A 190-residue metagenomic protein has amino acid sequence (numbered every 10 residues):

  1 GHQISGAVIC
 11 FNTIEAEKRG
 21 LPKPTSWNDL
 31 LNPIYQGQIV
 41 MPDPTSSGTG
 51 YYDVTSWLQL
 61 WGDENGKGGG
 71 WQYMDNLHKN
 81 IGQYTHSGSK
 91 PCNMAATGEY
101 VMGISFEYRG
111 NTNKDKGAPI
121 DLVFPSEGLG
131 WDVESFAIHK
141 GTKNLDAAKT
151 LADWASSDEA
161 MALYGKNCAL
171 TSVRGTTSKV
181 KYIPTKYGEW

Functional and structural regions predicted by a protein language model:
G1, N28-L31, A118-G130, H139-T142: Short beta-strand->loop
G1-E99: Extracytoplasmic ligand-binding site segments that recognize negatively charged/polar headgroups
T13, D43, E107-Y108, N167-C168: Short secondary-structure boundary segments
W27, P91-C92, G110, A148 (+1 more regions): Short, hydrophobic alpha-helical packing/hinge segments within bilobed ligand-binding/sensory domains
A96, V101-P119: A ligand-binding cleft/hinge motif common to bilobed small-molecule-binding domains
L129-G130, E134, H139-W190: Mature extracytoplasmic/periplasmic domains
